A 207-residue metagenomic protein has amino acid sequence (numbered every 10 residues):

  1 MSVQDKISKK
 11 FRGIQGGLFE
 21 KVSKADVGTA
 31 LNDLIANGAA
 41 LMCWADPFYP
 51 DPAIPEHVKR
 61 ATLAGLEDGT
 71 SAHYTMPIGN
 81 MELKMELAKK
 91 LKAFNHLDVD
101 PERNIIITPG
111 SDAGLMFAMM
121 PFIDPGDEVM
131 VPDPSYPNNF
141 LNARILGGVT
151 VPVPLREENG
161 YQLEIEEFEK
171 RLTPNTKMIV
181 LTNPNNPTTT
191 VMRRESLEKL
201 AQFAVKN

Functional and structural regions predicted by a protein language model:
M1-F11, N32-A40: N-terminal glycine-rich, Lys/His-bearing helix-loop that initiates the first secondary-structure elements of many
D5-G17, A45-P47, A204: Charged, low-complexity surface segments at secondary-structure and domain boundaries
G16-P109: N-terminal small-domain helix-loop-helix segment of the aminotransferase-like
E67-K206: Conserved core of the PLP fold type I
